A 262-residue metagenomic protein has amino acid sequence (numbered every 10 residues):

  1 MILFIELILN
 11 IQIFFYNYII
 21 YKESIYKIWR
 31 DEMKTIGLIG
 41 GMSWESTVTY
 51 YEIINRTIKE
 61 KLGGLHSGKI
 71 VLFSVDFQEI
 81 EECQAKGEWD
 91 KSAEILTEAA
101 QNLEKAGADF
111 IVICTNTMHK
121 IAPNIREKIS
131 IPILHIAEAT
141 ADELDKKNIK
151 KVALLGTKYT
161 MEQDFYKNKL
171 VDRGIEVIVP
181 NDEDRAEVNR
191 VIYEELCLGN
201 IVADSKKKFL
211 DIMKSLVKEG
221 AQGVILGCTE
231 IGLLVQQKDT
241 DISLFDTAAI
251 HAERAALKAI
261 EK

Functional and structural regions predicted by a protein language model:
L7: Cationic, low-complexity basic patches in intrinsically disordered or flexible, solvent-exposed regions
I13-E32: Short, Lys/Arg-enriched N-terminal segments with co-localized hydrophobic residues within the first ~10-30 amino acids
Y26, D31-K262: Non-catalytic structural scaffold of enzyme domains
